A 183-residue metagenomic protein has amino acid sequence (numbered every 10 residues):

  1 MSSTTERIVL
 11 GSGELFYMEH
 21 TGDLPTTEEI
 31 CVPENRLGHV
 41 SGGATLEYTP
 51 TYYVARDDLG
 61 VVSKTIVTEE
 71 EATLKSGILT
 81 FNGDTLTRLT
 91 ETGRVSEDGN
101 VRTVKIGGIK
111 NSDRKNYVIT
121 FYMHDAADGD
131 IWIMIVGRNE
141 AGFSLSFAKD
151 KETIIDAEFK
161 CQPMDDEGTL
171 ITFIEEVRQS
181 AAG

Functional and structural regions predicted by a protein language model:
M1-L86, G137-I154: Solvent-exposed edge beta-strands and adjacent loop segments that serve as assembly or binding interfaces
P25-T26, A126-G129: Short, solvent-exposed loop/turn segments that connect beta-strands within catalytic domains and beta-strand-rich
D57, S96, D125, M164-D165: Acidic surface patches and DE-rich sequence motifs
G77-F81, H124, K160-Q162: Solvent-exposed residues in well-ordered beta-strands and their adjoining turns, especially edge/terminal strands
D84-R88, G168-L170: Short, conserved charged micro-motifs
L86-D125: Extended, positively charged loop/linker patches that create polyanion-binding surfaces
G129-G183: Mixed-charge, glycine-accented linear interaction segment located at domain edges/termini
